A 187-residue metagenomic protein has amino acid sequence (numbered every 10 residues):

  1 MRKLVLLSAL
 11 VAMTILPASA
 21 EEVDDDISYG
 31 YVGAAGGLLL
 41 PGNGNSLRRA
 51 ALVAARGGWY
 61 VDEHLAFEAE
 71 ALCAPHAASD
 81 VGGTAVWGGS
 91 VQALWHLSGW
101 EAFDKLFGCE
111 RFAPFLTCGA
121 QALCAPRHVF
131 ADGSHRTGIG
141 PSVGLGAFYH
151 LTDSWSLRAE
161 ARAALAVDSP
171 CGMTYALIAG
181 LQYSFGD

Functional and structural regions predicted by a protein language model:
M1-I27, G186-D187: Cleavable N-terminal export/targeting peptides
E21-E22, W59-A131, G138-G140, G180-D187: Gram-negative (and chloroplast) outer-membrane scaffold detector with strong preference for beta-barrel transmembrane
V23-L40, P114-A120: Transmembrane beta-strand segments of Gram-negative outer membrane beta-barrel proteins
S28-G30, L47-V53, G83-G89, F112 (+2 more regions): Residues that define the transmembrane beta-barrel architecture of outer-membrane proteins
A34-L38, A55-W59, V91-W95, C118-A122 (+4 more regions): Residues on the lipid-exposed face of transmembrane beta-strands in outer-membrane beta-barrel proteins
L40-N43, A77-V81, H128-G133, A164-V167: Extracellular loop and loop/strand-boundary signature of outer-membrane beta-barrel proteins
N43-A50, R136, G140, F148-I178: Subset of outer-membrane beta-barrel
